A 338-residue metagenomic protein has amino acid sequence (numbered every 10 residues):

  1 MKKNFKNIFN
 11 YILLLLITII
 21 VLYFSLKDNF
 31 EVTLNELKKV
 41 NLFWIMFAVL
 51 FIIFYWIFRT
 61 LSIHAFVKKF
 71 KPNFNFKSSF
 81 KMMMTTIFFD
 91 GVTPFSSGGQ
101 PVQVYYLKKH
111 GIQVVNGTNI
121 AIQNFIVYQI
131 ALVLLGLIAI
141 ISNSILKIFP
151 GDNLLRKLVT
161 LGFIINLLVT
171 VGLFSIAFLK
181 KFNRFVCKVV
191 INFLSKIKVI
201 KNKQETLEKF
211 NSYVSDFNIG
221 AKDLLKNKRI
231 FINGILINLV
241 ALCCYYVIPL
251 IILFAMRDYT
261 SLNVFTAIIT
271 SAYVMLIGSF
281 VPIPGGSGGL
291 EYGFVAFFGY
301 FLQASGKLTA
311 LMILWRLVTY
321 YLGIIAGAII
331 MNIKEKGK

Functional and structural regions predicted by a protein language model:
M1-N35, F89-I200, I283, S287-K338: Transmembrane helix-loop-helix hairpins in multi-pass inner-membrane proteins
F5, F9, K39-A48, K222-L236: Membrane-interface helix starts
I12, I45-V49, F76-K81, V159-I164 (+4 more regions): Hydrophobic alpha-helical transmembrane segments
Y23, K196-F217: Short, membrane-interfacial amphipathic segments enriched in basic
E31-K39, L107, Y213-L225: A short amphipathic helical element positioned immediately N-terminal to and/or at the very start of a transmembrane
L50, F54, T85, I122-I130 (+4 more regions): Hydrophobic residues within alpha-helical transmembrane segments of multi-pass solute transporters/permease subunits
T60-M84, A255-T270: Membrane-embedded helical hairpins/re-entrant loop segments and their flanking transmembrane helices within multi-pass
G220-V274, V281: Transmembrane helical segments that form the transport core of multi-pass membrane transport proteins
